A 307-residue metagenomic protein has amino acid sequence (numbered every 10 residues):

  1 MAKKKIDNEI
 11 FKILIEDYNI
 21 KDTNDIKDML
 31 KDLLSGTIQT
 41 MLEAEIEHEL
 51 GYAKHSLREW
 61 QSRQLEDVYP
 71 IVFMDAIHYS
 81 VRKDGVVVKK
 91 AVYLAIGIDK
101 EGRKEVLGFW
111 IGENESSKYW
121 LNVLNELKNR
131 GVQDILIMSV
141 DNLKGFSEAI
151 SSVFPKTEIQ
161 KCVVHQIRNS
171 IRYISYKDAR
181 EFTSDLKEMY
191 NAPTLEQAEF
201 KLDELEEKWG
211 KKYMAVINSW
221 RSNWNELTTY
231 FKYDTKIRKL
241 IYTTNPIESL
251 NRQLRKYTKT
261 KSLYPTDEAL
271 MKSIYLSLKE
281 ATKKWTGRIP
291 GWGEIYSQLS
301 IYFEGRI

Functional and structural regions predicted by a protein language model:
M1, K5, E9, D67-P70 (+10 more regions): Conserved phosphate-chemistry cores used by DNA topoisomerases
M1-H55, S80: Short, conserved DNA-binding cores of transcription-related domains
T23, S35, Q39, I71 (+12 more regions): Amphipathic alpha-helical transducer elements in NTP-driven molecular machines
L33-T37, M41, E45, A149 (+4 more regions): Amphipathic alpha-helical segments in well-ordered regions
S56-V140, K144, E148, V153-K156 (+2 more regions): RNase H-like nuclease fold core
I137-K144, A149-D185: Conserved beta-strand -> loop -> alpha-helix junction used to position metal-binding or nucleic-acid-contacting
P155, E188-I307: Acidic/histidine-rich catalytic cores and adjacent linkers of DNA breakage/strand-transfer/modification proteins
